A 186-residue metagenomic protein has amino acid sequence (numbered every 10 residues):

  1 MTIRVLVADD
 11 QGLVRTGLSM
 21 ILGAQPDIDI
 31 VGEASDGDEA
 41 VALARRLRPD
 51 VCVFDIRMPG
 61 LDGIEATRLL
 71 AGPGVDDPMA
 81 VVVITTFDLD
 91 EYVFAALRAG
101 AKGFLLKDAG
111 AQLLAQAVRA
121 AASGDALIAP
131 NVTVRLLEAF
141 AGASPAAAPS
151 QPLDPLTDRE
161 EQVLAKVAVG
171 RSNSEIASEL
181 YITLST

Functional and structural regions predicted by a protein language model:
D9, D55, T85: Active-site residues of response regulator receiver
D27-S35, L43: Short hydrophobic/Thr-rich beta-strand motif most characteristic of the beta2 strand and flanking loop of CheY-like
D36-E39, L61-R68: Acidic catalytic/metal-coordinating carboxylates
L47-V53: Active-site beta3 strand of CheY-like receiver
M58: Receiver (REC) domain active-site loop signature in two-component systems and cognate sites in sensor histidine kinases
P78-D88, L105: A short, hydrophobic beta-strand element within the central beta-sheet of small alpha/beta folds
E91-R98, K102-G103, K107-Q162: Short, flexible helix-to-coil linker/hinge segments that flank and couple to helix-turn-helix
G170-T186: Recognition helix of helix-turn-helix DNA-binding domains
